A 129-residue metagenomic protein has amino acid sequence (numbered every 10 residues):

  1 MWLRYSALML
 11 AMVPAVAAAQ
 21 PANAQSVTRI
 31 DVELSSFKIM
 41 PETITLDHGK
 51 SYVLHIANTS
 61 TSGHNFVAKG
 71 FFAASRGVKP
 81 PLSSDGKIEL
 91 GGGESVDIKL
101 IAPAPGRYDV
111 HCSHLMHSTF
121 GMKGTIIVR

Functional and structural regions predicted by a protein language model:
M1-Y5: Positively charged n-region of N-terminal signal peptides that target proteins for export
S6-A15: Bacterial N-terminal signal peptides
A17-S26: Boundary at the C-terminal end of the N-terminal hydrophobic targeting segment
A22, K38, I88-R129: Extracellular/periplasmic metallocenter environments
Q25-S51: N-terminal edge beta-strand
S35-F37, A57-T61, F71: Histidine- and/or cysteine-centered catalytic micro-motif in compact active-site loops
E42-V67, G93-A104, Y108, V128: Beta-strand cores of secreted/periplasmic/IMS beta-sandwich domains, seen most often in copper-related folds
T61-G92, L115-T125: Histidine- and aromatic-enriched segments that form or immediately flank copper-ligand environments
